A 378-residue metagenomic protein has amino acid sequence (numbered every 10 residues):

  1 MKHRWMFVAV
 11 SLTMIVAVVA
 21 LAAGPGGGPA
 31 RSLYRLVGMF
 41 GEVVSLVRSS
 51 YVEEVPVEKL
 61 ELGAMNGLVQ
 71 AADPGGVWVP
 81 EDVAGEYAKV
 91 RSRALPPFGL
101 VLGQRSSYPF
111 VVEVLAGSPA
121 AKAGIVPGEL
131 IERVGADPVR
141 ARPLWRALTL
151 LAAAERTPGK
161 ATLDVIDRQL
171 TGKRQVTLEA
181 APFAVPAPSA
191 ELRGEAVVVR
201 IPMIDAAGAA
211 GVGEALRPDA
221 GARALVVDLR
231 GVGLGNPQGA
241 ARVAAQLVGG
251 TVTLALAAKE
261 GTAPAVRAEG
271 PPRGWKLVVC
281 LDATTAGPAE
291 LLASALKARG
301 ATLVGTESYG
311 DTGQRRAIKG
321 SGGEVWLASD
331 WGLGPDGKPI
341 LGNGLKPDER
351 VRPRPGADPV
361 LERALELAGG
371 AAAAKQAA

Functional and structural regions predicted by a protein language model:
F7-G24: Hydrophobic membrane-insertion alpha-helices, especially the h-region of bacterial N-terminal signal peptides
G24-G28, F40-S50: Acidic/histidine-rich, surface-exposed loop or edge segments in extracytoplasmic proteins
R31-S32, L36, A121, V126 (+2 more regions): Cleft-lining beta-strand/loop regions that shape enzyme active-site pockets
V44-E53, A64-V77, S106, A116 (+8 more regions): Sec-exported extracytoplasmic/periplasmic mature domains
S49-V112, P158-A190, A373-A378: Extended, small/polar residue-biased N-terminal targeting/export presequences and adjacent propeptide/linker tracts
S50, S92-R133, D137-A141, D205-G208 (+1 more regions): PDZ/PDZ-like domain segments forming the peptide/carboxylate-binding groove, activating on the N-terminal beta-strands
I340, P359-A378: Conserved functional hotspot residues or short segments at active or partner-binding sites across diverse domains
